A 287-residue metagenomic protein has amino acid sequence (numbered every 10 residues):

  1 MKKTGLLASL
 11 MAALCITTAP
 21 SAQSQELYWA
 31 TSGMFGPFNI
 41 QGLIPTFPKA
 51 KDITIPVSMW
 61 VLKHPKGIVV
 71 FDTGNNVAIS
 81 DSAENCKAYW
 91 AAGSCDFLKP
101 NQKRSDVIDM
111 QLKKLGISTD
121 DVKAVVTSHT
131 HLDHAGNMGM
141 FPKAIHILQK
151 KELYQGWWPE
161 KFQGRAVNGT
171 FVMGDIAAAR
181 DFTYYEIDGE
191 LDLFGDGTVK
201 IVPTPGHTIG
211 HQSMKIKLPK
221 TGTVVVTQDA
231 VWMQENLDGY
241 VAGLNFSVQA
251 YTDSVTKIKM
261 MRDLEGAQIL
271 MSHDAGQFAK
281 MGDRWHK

Functional and structural regions predicted by a protein language model:
T4-G5, T18-K113, T221-A230, D263 (+1 more regions): Metallo-beta-lactamase
A8-T17: Bacterial N-terminal signal peptides
W29-A30, D52-T54, M59-K63, V69 (+1 more regions): Core dinuclear metal-dependent hydrolase active-site scaffold
P37-F38, A78, T130-A135, Y154 (+3 more regions): Active-site environment of divalent metal-dependent phosphoester hydrolases
V70-G74, K123-H129, L148-Q149, V202-G206 (+3 more regions): Active-site neighborhood of phospho(di)ester-bond hydrolases with catalytic His/Asp-centered motifs
E84-L148: Active-site metal-binding motif and surrounding structural segment of the metallo-beta-lactamase
D96-I108, S213-K287: Cap/insert and terminal regions of metallo-dependent hydrolase folds
K99-D121, Q149-P203, V248-G266: Metallo-beta-lactamase
